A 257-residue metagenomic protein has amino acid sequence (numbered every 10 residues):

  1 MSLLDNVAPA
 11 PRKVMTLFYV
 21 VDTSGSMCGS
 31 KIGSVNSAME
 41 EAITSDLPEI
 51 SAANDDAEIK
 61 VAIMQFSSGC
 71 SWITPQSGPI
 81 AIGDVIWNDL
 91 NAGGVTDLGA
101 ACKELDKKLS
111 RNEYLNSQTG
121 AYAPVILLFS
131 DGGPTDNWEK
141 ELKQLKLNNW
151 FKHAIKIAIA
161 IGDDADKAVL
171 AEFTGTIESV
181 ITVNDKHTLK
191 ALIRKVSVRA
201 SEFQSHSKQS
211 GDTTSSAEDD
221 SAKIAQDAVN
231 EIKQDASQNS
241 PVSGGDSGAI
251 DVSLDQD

Functional and structural regions predicted by a protein language model:
M1-F18, T23-G33, R111-Q118: Acidic, polar low-complexity linker/tail segments
V14-M15, G25-E58: …and closely analogous acidic/polar surface helices at protein-protein or active-site interfaces in A-domain-like
V20-S24, V35, I63, L105 (+1 more regions): DG-centered beta-turn motif at the end of beta-strands
D55-D89, K167-F173: Short beta-strand-loop
S71, D84-Y122, D136-N137, I155-A168 (+1 more regions): Von Willebrand factor
I86, D163-D219: Von Willebrand factor A/integrin I-like adhesion domains
K146-A154: Arginine/glycine-rich "motif VI" loop of SF2 helicases in the C-terminal RecA-like domain
G162, K186, Q204-D257: Extended acidic, low-complexity intrinsically disordered regions
